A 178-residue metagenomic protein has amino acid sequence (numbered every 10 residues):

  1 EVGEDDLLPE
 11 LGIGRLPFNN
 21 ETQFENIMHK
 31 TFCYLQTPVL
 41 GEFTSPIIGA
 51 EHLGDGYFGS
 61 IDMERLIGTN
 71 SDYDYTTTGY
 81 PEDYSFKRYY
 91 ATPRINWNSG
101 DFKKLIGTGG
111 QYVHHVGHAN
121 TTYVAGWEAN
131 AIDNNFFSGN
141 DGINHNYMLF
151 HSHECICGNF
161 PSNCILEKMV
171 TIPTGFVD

Functional and structural regions predicted by a protein language model:
E1-D178: Cysteine-dependent hydrolase recognition
